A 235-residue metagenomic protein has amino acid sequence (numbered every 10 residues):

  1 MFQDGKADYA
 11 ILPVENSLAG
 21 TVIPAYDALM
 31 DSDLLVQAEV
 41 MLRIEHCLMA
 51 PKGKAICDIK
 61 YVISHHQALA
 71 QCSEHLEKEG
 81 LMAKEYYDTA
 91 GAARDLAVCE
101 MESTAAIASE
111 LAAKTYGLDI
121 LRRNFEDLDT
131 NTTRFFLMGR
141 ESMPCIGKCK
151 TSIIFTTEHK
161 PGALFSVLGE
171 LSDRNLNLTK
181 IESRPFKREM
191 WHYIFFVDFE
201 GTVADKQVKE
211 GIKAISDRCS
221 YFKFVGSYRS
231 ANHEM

Functional and structural regions predicted by a protein language model:
M1-M235: Domain-level signature for soluble enzymes in the chorismate/prephenate branch of the shikimate pathway
